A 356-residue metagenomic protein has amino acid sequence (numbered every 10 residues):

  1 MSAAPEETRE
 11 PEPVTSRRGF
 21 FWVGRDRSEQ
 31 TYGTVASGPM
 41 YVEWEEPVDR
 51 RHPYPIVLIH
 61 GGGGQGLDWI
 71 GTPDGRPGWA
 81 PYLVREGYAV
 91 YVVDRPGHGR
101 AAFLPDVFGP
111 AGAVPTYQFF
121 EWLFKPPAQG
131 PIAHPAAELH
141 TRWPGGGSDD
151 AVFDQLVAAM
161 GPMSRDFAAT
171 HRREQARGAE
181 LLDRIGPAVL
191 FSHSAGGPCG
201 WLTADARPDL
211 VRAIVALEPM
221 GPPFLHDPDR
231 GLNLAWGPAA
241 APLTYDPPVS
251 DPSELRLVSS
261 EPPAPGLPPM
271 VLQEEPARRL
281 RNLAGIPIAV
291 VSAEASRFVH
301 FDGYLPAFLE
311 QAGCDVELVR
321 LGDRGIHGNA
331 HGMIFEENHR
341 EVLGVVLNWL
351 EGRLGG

Functional and structural regions predicted by a protein language model:
A3-R51: N-terminal cap/lid segment of alpha/beta-hydrolase-fold proteins
H52-G62: Short beta-strand element of the alpha/beta-hydrolase
R76-F103, G109: Conserved alpha/beta-hydrolase
W122-L123, P131, T141-V189: Conserved acidic catalytic loop of the alpha/beta-hydrolase fold
F191-G200: Gly/Ala-rich beta-loop-alpha elbow adjacent to hydrolase catalytic centers
P223, E294-H300: Acidic catalytic loop of the alpha/beta-hydrolase fold
A284, V290-S292: Short beta-strand/loop motif that positions the catalytic acidic residue of the alpha/beta-hydrolase fold
I326-G356: Catalytic active-site module of serine/aspartate enzymes centered on a nucleophile-bearing elbow/loop
